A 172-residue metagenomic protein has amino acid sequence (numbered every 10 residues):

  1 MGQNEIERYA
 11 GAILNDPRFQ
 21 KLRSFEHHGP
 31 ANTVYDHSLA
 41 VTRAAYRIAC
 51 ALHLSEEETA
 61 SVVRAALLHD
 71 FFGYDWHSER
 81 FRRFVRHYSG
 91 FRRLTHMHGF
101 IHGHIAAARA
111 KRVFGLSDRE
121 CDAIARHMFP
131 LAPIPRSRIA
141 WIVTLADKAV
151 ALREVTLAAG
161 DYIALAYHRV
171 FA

Functional and structural regions predicted by a protein language model:
M1-A172: Metal-dependent phosphohydrolase cores
